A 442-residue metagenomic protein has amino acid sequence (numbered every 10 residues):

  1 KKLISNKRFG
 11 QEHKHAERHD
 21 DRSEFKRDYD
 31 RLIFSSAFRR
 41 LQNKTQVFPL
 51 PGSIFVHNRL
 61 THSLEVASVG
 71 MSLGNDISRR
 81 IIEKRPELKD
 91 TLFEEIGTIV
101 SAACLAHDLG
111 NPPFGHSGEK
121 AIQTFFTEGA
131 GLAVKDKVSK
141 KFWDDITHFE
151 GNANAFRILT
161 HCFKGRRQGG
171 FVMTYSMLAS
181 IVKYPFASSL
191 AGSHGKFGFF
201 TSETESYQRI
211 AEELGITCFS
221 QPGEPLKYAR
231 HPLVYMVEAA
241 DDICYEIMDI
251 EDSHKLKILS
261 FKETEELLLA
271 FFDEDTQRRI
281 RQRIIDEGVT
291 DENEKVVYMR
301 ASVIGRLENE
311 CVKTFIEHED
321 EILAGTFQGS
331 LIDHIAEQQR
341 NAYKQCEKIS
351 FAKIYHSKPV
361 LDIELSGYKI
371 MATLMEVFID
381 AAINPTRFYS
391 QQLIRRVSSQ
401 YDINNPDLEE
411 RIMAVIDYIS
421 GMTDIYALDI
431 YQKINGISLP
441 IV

Functional and structural regions predicted by a protein language model:
K1-D21, I33-K44, S53, L64 (+4 more regions): Sequence-structural signature of the catalytic-core scaffold of metal-dependent phosphohydrolases that act on
E24, F55-N58, D76, Y228-Y235 (+5 more regions): Non-transmembrane, amphipathic alpha-helical segments
K26-R39, I335-N341: Acidic, low-complexity proline/glycine-rich segments
P49-N58, A103-A106, K140-K141, P225-L226 (+4 more regions): Glycine- and acidic
H62, F114, G118, G151 (+7 more regions): Hydrophobic (often cysteine-bearing) scaffold residues that line and stabilize catalytic clefts of nucleotide/cofactor
C244, M248, D252, E308-D320 (+6 more regions): Hydrophobic alpha-helix feature that most strongly marks membrane-spanning transmembrane helices and their immediate
I316-S398: Substrate-recognition/cap regions that form aromatic- and gly/pro-loop-enriched pockets for small-molecule ligands
N384, Q391-L439: C-terminal amphipathic alpha-helical interaction region
